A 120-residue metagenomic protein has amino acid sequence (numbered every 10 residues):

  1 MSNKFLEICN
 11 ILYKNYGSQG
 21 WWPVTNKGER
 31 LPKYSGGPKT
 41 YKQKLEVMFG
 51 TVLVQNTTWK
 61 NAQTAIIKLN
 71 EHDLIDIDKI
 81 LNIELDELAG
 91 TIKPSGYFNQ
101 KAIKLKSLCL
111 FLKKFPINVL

Functional and structural regions predicted by a protein language model:
M1-V119: N-terminal polyanion-binding entry modules of DNA glycosylases/AP lyases and select other DNA-binding proteins
